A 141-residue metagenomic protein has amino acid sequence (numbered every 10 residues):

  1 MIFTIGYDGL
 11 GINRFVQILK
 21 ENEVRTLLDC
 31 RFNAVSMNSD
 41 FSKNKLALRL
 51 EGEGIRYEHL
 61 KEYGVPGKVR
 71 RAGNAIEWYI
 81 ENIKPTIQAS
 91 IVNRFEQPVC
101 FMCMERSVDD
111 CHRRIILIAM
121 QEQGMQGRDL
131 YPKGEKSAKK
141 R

Functional and structural regions predicted by a protein language model:
M1-R141: Residues lining hydrophobic/aromatic ligand-binding pockets adjacent to catalytic sites
